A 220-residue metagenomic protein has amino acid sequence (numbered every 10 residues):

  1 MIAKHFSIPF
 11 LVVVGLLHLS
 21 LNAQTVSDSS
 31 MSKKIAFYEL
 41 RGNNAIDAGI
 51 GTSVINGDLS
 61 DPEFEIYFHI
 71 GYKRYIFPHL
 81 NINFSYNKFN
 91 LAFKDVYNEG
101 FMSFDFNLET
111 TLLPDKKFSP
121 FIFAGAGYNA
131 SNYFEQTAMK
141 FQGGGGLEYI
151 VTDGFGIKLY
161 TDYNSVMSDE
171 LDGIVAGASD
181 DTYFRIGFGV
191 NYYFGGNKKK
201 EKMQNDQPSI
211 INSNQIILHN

Functional and structural regions predicted by a protein language model:
M1-L40, G195-N220: Cleavable N-terminal export/targeting peptides
A23-R74, I216-N220: Short glycine/proline- and aromatic-enriched beta-strand/turn motifs that initiate or cap beta-hairpins
S30, T52-I55, G127-N129, E170-G173: Extracytoplasmic loops and strand-loop junctions of Gram-negative outer membrane beta-barrel proteins
L40-I46, P78-L80, K116-P120, D153-I157 (+1 more regions): Outer-envelope beta-barrel architecture signal
D58-F64, K94-E99, Y133-F141, D169-A176 (+1 more regions): Outer-membrane beta-barrel translocator domains and adjoining extracellular loop/strand segments of Gram-negative
H69, D105-N107, Q142-G144, G187: Membrane-embedded beta-strand positions in outer-membrane beta-barrel channels/transporters
R74-F141, Y149-V151, Y192: Gram-negative (and chloroplast) outer-membrane scaffold detector with strong preference for beta-barrel transmembrane
V151-N220: Predominantly the C-terminal beta-signal and adjacent terminal strand-loop region of outer-membrane beta-barrel
